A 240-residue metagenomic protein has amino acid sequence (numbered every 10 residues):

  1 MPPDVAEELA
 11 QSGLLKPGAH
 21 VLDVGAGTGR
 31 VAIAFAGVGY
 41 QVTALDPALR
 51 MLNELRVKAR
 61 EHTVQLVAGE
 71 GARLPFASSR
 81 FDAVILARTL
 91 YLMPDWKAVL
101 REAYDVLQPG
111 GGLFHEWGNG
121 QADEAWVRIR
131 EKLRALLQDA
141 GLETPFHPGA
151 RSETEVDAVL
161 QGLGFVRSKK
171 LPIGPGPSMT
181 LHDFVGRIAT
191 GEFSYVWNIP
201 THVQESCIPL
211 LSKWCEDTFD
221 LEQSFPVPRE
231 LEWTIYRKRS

Functional and structural regions predicted by a protein language model:
M1-P17: Conserved alpha-helix/loop element of class I SAM-dependent methyltransferases that forms part of the SAM/SAH-binding
H20, G111-G112: Short glycine-centered segments of the SAM/dcSAM-binding site in methyltransferase folds
H20-V24, T28-R73: Class I SAM-dependent methyltransferase SAM/SAH-binding core
T28, T154-V159, L163-G164, S168-S240: Conserved Class I S-adenosyl-L-methionine
A72-A83: A short acidic, Gly/Pro-enriched loop at the edge of an enzyme's catalytic core that lines a small-molecule cofactor
A83-D95: A short SAM/SAH-binding and catalytic strip from SAM-dependent methyltransferases
K97-P109: A short glycine-rich, Lys/Arg-flanked "PGG" loop and its adjoining helix->strand segment in the class I
G112-M179: Conserved catalytic/acceptor-binding region of the Class I
